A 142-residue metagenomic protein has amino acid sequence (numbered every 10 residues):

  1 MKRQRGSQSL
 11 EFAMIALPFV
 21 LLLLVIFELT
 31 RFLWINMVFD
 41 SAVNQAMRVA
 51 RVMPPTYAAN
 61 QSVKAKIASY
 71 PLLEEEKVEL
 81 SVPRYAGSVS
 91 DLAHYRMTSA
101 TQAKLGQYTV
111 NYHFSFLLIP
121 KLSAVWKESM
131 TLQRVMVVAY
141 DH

Functional and structural regions predicted by a protein language model:
K2-I67: Alpha-helical assembly-interface signal, strongest on the long, hydrophobic N-terminal helix that forms
R48-H142: Short, conserved structural patches
